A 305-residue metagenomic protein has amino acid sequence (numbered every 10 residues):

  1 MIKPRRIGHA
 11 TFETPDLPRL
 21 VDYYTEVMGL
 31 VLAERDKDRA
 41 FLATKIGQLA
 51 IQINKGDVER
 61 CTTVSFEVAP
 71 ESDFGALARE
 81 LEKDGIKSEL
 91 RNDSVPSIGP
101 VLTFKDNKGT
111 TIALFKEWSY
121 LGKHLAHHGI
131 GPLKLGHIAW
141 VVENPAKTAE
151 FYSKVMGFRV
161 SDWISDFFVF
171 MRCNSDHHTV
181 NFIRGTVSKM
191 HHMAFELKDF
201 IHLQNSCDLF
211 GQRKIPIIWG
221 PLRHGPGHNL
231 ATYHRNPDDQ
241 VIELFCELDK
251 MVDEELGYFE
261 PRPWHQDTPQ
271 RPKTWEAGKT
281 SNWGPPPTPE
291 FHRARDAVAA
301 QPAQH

Functional and structural regions predicted by a protein language model:
M1-P18, Q48, C61-F66, W118-A146 (+4 more regions): N-terminal beta-strand motif that seeds the catalytic metal site of vicinal oxygen chelate
I2-R5, H9-L49, D93-V95, T103 (+2 more regions): Core segments of cupin and vicinal oxygen chelate
R6-P15, G56-L81, P100-K105, K134-E143 (+3 more regions): Vicinal oxygen chelate
L20, Y24-T25, L81, G109 (+5 more regions): Conserved active-site tyrosine of GNAT-family acetyltransferases
V21-D22, I51, G75, I112 (+2 more regions): Alpha-helical elements of the RecA-like P-loop NTPase motor core of helicases
M28-G29, E82-G85, M156-G157, K214: Glycine-centered loop/turn motif at secondary-structure junctions
G29-T62, D106, T110-W118, S161-H191 (+2 more regions): Conserved short beta-strand elements that form part of the metal-binding/catalytic scaffold of enzyme active sites
R79-G131, V169, I215-H305: Vicinal oxygen chelate
